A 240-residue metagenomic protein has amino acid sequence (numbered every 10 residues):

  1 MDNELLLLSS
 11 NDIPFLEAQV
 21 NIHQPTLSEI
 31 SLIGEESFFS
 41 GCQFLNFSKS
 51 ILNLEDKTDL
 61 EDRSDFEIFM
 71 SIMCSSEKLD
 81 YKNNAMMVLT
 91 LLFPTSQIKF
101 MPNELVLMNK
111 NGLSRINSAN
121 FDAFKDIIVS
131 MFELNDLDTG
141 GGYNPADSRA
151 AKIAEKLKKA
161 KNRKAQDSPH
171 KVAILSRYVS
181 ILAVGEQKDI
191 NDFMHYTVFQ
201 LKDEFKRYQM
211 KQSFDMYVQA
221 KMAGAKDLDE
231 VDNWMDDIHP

Functional and structural regions predicted by a protein language model:
M1-E67, D126-Y217: An amphipathic, hydrophobic-aromatic interaction surface with interspersed Lys/Arg that forms lipid/phosphate-bearing
P25, L79, I116-A119, A173 (+3 more regions): Short coil/turn linker and secondary-structure boundary residues
D62-A85: Extended, charge-biased low-complexity segments that typically form long amphipathic alpha-helices/coiled-coils
M70, S76, F214, V218-K221: Aromatic-enriched hydrophobic runs in primary sequence
K78-L157: Long amphipathic alpha-helical segments with strong coiled-coil/leucine-zipper propensity
K221-P240: Long, intrinsically disordered, low-complexity Ser/Thr/Pro-rich regulatory/activation regions of nuclear proteins
